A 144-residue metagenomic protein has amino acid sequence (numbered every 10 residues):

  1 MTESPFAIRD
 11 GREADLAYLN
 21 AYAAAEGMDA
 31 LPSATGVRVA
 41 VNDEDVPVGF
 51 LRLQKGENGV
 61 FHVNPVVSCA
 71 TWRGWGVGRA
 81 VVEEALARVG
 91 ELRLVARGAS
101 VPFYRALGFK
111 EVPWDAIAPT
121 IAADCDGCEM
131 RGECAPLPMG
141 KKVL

Functional and structural regions predicted by a protein language model:
M1-A30, V37, V41, V46 (+2 more regions): Short amphipathic alpha-helix that is part of the acyltransferase structural core
V39, D45-K55, V60-V67: Conserved beta-strand in the GNAT
S68, G74-A87: Conserved acetyl-CoA-binding loop-helix of GNAT-fold acetyltransferases
A87-A99: Conserved GNAT acetyl-CoA-binding A-motif
G98-D124: Conserved active-site alpha-helix within GNAT-family acetyltransferase domains
I117-L144: C-terminal "cap" of GNAT-fold acetyltransferases
